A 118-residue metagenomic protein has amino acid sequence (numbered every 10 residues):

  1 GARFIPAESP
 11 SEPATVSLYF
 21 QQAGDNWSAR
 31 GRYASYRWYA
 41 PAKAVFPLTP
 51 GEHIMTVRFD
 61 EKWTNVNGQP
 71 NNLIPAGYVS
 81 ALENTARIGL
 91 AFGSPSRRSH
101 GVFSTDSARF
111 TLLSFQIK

Functional and structural regions predicted by a protein language model:
G1-N72, G93-R97, D106, T111: Extracellular ligand-binding interfaces
N72-R97: Internal, hydrophobic beta-strand segments that form the core of beta-sheet-rich folds
I88, L113-I117: Extracellular beta-strand elements of beta-rich domains used for carbohydrate recognition/degradation or cell-matrix
G101: Extracellular glycan-interaction patches encoded by glycine-rich segments
